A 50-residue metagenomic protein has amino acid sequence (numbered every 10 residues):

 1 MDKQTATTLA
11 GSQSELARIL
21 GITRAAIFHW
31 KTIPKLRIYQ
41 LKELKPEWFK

Functional and structural regions predicted by a protein language model:
M1-D2, A26: Residue-level detector of alpha-helix boundaries and kinks
K3, Q13, I38: Helix-turn-helix DNA-binding elements, focusing on the entry/boundary residues of the two helices that contact DNA
G11-S12, K31, P46: Short glycine/proline-enriched coil/turn segments at helix->beta-strand junctions
E15-A17: Short alpha-helical "recognition helix" segments of helix-turn-helix
I19-L20, W48: Secretory-pathway ectodomains
L20-P34: Recognition helix of helix-turn-helix/homeodomain-like DNA-binding domains that insert into the DNA major groove
K35-K50: DNA major-groove recognition helix of helix-turn-helix/homeodomain DNA-binding modules
